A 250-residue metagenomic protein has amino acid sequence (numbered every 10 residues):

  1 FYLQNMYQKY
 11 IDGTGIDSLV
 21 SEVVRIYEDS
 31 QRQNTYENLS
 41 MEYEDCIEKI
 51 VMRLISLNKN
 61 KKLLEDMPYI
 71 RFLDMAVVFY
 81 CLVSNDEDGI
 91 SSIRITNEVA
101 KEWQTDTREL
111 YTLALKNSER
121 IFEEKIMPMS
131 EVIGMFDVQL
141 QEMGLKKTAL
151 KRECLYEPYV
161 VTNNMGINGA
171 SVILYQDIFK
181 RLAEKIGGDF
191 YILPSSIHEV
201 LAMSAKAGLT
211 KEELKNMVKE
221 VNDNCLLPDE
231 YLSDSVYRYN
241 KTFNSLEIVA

Functional and structural regions predicted by a protein language model:
F1, V160-V161, I248: Generic recognition of long tandem-repeat/solenoid scaffolds
F1-V51: An N-terminal, globular interaction/scaffold subdomain
F1-Y2, N168-G169, S245: Short, surface-exposed beta-strand/loop "edge" segments at domain boundaries and coil↔beta transitions
Q4, Y156, D234-V236: Generic intrinsically disordered, low-complexity segments enriched for polar/acidic and small residues
Y10-I11, D45-L63, L246-A250: Conserved NAD+-utilizing ADP-ribose enzyme module
L63-C225: A contiguous, surface-oriented mixed alpha/beta subdomain in the mid-to-C-terminal portion of proteins that forms
A207-N216, D223, L227-A250: Activation/maturation switch segments at domain boundaries
